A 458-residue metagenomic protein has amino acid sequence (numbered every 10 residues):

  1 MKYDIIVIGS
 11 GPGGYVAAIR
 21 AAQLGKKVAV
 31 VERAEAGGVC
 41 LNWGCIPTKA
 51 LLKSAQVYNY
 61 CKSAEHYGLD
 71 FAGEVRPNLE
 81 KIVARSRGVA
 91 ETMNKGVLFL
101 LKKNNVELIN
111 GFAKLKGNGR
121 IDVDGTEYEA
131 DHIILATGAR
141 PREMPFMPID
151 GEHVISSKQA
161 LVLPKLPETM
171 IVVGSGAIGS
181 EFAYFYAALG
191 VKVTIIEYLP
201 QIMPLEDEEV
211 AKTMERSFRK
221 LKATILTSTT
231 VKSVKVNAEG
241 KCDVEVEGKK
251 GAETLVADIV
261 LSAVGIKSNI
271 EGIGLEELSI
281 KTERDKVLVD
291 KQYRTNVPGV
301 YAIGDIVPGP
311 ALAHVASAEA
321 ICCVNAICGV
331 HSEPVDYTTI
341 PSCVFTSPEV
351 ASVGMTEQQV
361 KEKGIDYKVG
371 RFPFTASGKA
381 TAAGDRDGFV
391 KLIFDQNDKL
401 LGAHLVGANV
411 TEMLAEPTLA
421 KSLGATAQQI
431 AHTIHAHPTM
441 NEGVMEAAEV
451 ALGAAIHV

Functional and structural regions predicted by a protein language model:
M1-Y3, D124-H132, K250-I259, N296: Core beta-strand elements of the Rossmann-like FAD/NAD(P) dinucleotide-binding domain in flavoenzyme oxidoreductases
K2-Y3, I19-K26, V31-L166, T194 (+6 more regions): Glycine-rich flavin
I6-G13, I19-A34, V39, I46 (+4 more regions): Flexible, glycine-rich terminal cap/loop adjacent to redox cofactors in electron-transfer oxidoreductases
G11, E32, G138-A139, G248 (+2 more regions): Short glycine-/small-residue-rich Rossmann-like dinucleotide-binding loops
C45, T137-K192, I196, T224-I225 (+3 more regions): Glycine-rich dinucleotide-binding loop and its adjacent helix/turn
A72, E107-N110, K114-D122, K192-K291 (+2 more regions): A Rossmann-like FAD-binding core segment of flavoenzymes
D150-P167, T254-G329: FAD-site-proximal beta/loop scaffold in flavoenzymes
